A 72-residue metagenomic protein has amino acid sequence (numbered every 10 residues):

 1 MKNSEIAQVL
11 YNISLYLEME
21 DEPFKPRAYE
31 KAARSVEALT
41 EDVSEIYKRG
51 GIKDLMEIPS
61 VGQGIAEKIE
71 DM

Functional and structural regions predicted by a protein language model:
M1-M72: Long, highly charged, low-complexity intrinsically disordered interaction regions that mediate electrostatic DNA/RNA
